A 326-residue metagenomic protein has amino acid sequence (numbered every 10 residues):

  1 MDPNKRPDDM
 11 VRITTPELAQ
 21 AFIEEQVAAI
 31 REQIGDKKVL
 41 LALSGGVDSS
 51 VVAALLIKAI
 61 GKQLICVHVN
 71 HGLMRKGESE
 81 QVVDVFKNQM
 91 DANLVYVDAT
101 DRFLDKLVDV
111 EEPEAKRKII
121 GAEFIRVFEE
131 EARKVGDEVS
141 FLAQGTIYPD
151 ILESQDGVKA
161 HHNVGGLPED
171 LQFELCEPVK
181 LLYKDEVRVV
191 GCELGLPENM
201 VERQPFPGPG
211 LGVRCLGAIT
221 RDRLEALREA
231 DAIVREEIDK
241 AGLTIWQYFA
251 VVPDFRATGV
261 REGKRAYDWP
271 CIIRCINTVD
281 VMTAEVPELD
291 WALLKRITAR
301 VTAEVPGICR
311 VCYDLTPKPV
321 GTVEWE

Functional and structural regions predicted by a protein language model:
M1-G136, P149, D156-E326: RNA-binding accessory domains that recognize and position tRNA/RNA substrates
S140: Conserved acidic residues
Q144-T146: Extended catalytic-interface subdomain
